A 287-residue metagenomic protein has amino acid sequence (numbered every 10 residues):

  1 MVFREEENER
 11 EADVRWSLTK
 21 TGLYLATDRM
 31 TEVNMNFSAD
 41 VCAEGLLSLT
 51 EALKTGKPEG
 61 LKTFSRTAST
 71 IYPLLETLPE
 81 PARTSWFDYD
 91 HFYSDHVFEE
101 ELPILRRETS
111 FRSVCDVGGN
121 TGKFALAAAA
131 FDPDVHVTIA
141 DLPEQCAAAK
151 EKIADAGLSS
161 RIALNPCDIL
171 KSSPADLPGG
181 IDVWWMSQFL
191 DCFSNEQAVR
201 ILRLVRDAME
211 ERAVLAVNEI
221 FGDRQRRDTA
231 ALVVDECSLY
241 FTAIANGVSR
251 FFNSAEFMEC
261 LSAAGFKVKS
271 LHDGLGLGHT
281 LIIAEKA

Functional and structural regions predicted by a protein language model:
M1-R112: Conserved Class I S-adenosyl-L-methionine-dependent methyltransferase catalytic core
V2-E7, R107-E108, S113-A287: Alpha-helical subdomain
